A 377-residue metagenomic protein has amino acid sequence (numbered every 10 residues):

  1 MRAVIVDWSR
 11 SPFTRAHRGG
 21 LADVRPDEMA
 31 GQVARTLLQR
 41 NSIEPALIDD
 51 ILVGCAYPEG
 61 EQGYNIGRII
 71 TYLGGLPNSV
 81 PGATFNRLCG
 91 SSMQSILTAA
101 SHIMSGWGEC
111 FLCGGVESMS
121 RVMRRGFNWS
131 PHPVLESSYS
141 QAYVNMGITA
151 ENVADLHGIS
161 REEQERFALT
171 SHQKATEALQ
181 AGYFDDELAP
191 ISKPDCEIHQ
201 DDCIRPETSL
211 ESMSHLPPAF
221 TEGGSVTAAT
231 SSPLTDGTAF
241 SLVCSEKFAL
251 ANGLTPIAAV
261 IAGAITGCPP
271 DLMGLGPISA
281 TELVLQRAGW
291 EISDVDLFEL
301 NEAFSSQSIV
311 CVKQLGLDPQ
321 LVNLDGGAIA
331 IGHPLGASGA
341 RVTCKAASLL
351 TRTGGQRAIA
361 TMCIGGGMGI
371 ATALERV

Functional and structural regions predicted by a protein language model:
M1-P26, E211-L275, S279, Q286-R287 (+3 more regions): Condensing-enzyme catalytic core mediating Claisen C-C bond formation in acyl metabolism
R10-S11, D23-Q32, R40, E163-A251 (+2 more regions): N-terminal extracellular/periplasmic Venus flytrap/periplasmic-binding protein-like
L21-G90, Q94-F111, V116-H132, L188-Q200 (+2 more regions): Conserved beta-ketoacyl condensing-enzyme motif
P26-S42, I66-I70, S95, M146-V153 (+5 more regions): Short, well-ordered amphipathic alpha-helical segments that serve as non-catalytic structural scaffolds within diverse
C55-E109, W129, Q141-I148, E207-P233 (+2 more regions): Conserved catalytic cysteine-centered active-site region of acyl-thioester-dependent Claisen-condensing enzymes
F85-V116, A154-Y183, F240-K247, P334-G355 (+1 more regions): Active-site-proximal alpha-helical scaffold in enzymes
T149, F184, P194, I261-A330: Active-site pocket-lining segment
